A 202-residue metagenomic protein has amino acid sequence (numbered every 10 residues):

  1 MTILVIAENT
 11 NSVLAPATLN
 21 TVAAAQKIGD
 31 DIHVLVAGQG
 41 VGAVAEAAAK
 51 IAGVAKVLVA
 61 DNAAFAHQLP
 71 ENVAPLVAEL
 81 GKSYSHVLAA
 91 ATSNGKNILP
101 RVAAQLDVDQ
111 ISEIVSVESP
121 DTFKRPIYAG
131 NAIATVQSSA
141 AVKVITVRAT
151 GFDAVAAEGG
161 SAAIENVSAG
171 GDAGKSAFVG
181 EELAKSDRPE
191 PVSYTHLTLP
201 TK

Functional and structural regions predicted by a protein language model:
M1-L199: N-terminal glycine-rich FAD/FM-binding segment characteristic of electron-transfer flavoproteins
